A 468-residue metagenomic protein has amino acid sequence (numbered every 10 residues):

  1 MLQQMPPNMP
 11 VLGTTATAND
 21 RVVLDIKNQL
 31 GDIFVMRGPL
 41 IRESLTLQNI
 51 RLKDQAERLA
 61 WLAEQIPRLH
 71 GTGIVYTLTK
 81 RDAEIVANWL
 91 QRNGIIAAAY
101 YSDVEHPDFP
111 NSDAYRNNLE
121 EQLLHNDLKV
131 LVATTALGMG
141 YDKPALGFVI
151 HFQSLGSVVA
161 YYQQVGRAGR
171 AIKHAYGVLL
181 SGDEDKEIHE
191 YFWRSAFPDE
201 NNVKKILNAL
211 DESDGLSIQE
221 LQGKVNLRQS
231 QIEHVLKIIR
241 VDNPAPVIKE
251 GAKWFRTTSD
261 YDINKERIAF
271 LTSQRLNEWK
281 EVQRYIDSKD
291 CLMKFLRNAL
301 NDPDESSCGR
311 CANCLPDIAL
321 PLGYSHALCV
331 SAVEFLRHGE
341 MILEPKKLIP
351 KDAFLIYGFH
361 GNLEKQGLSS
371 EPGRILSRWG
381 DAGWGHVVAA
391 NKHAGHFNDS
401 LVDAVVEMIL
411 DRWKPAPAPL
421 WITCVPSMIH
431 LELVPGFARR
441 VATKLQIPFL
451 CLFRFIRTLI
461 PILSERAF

Functional and structural regions predicted by a protein language model:
M1-N208, S213, Q219, A245-F255: Helicase motor core with emphasis on the C-terminal RecA-like subdomain
M5-P6, L30-G31, V225, L300 (+2 more regions): A broad structural signal for alpha-helix termini and local helix breaks/kinks
R21, E57, I85, S230 (+2 more regions): Residues that form or flank phosphate/diphosphate-binding pockets in enzymes that use nucleotide phosphates
L78, V425-M428: Structural motif
D103-P107, D302, S427-I429: Short histidine/acidic/glycine/proline-rich micro-motifs that form metal- and phosphate-coordinating active-site loops
L128, A145, I150, S154-Y162 (+1 more regions): C-terminal accessory region of SF2 helicases/translocases
A332-W421, H430-L431, P435, R439 (+1 more regions): Active-site-facing substrate-recognition patch
